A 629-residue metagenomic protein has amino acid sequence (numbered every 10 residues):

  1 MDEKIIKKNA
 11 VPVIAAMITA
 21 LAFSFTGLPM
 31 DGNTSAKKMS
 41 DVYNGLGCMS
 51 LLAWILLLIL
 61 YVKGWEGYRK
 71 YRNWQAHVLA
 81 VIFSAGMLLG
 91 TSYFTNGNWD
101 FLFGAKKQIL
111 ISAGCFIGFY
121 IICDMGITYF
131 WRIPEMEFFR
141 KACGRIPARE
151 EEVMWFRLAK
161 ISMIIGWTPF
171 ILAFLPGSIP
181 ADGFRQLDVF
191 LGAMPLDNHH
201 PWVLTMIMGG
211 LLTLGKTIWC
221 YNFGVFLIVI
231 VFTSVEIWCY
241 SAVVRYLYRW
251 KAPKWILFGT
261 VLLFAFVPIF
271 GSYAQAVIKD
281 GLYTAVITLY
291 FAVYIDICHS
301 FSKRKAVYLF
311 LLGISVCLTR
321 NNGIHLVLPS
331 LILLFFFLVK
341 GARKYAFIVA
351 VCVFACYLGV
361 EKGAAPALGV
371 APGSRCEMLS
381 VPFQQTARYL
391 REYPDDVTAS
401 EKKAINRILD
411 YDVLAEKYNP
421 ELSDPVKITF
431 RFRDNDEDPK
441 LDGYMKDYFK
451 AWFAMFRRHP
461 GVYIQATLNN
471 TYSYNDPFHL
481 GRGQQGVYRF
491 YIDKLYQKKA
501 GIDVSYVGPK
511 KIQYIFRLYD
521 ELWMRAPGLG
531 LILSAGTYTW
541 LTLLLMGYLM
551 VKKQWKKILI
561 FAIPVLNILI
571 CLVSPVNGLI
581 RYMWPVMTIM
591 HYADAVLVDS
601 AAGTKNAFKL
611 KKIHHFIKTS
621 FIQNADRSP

Functional and structural regions predicted by a protein language model:
S35-L51, F223, L227, N469-F561: Membrane-interface anchor segments at the N-terminal boundary of transmembrane helices in multi-pass membrane enzymes
I121, L191, L282-H299, G313 (+2 more regions): Specific aromatic-rich, kink-prone transmembrane helix
I121, L227-W250, L289: Transmembrane-helix motifs of polytopic, lipid-linked glycan transferases
F156-L158, Y240-F266, T284-A285: Transmembrane-helix signature of polytopic, membrane-embedded enzymes that assemble or transfer cell-envelope glycans
F174-D188, P195-L211, I218-F223, P585: Extracytoplasmic catalytic/substrate-binding loops of multi-pass membrane glycan-assembly enzymes
S272-L282, T319: Short acidic/glycine- and proline-prone juxtamembrane loop motifs at membrane-interface regions of multi-pass membrane
A306-R320, C352-Y357: Membrane-interface alpha helices of multi-pass inner-membrane proteins
G369-V507: Membrane-proximal stem/loop segments at transmembrane-domain junctions that anchor or position
